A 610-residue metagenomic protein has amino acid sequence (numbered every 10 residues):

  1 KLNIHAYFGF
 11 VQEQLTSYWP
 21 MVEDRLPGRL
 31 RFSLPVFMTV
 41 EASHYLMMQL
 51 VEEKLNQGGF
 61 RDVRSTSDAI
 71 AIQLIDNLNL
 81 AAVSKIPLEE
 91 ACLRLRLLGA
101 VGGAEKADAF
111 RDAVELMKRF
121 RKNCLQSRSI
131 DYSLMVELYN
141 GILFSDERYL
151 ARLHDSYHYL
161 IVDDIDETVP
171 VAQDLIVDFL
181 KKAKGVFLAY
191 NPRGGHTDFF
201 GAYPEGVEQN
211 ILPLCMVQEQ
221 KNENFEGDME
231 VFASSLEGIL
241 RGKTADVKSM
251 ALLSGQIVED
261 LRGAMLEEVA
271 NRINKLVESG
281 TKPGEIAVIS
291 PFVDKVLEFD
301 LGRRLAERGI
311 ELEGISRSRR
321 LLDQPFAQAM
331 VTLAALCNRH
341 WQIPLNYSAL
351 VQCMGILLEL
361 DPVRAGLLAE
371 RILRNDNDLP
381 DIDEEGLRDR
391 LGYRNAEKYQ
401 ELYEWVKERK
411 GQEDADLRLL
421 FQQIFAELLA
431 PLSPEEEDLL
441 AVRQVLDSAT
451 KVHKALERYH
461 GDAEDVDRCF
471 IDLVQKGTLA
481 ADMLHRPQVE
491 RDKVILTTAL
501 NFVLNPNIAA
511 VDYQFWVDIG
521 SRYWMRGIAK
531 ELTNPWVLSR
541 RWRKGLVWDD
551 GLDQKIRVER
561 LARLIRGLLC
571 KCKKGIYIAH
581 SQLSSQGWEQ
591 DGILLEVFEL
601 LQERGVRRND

Functional and structural regions predicted by a protein language model:
K1-V83: Conserved P-loop NTPase-based nucleic-acid remodeling module centered on helicase motor cores
N3-F10, L160-D166, A441-T450, K454-H460 (+3 more regions): Conserved helicase core region in the C-terminal RecA-like lobe
Q49-I161, P170, T244, S254-L261: Accessory N-terminal region flanking or inserted into the helicase ATPase core in nucleic-acid motor proteins
F110, I382-T497, N507-I508: Accessory C-terminal helicase-associated subdomains
D174-L253: Conserved RecA-like helicase ATPase core segment that couples NTP binding/hydrolysis to strand translocation
E223-R308: Helicase P-loop NTPase motor core
K248-M250, S279-E408: ATPase/helicase motor core of nucleic-acid motors
V517-Q602: C-terminal accessory regions
